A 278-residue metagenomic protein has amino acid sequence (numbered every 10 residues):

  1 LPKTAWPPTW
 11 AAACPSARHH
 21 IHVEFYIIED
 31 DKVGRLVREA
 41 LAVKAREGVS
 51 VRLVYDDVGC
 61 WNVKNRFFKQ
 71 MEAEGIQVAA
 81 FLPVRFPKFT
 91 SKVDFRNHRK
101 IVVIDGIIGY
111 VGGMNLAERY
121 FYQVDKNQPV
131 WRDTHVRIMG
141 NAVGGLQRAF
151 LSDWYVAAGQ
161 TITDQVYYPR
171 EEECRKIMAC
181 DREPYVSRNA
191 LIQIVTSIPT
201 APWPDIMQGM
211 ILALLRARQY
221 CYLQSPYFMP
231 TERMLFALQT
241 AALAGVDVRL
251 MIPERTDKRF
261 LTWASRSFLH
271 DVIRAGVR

Functional and structural regions predicted by a protein language model:
L1-R278: Charged, low-complexity intrinsically disordered terminal segments
